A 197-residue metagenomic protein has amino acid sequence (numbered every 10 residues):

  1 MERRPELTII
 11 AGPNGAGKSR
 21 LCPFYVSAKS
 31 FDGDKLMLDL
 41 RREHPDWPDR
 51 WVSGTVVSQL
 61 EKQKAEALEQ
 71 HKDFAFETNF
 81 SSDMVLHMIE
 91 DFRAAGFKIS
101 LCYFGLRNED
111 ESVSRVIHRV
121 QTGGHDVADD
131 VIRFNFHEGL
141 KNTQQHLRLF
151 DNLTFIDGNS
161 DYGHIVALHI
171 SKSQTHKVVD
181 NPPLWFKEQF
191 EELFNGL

Functional and structural regions predicted by a protein language model:
M1-R4, A67-L68: Phosphate-binding P-loop
L7-I9: Short hydrophobic/aromatic beta-strand immediately N-terminal to the Walker A/P-loop
P13-N14: The conserved Walker
K18: Conserved lysine of the Walker
C22-K72: Conserved substrate/cofactor phosphate-moiety recognition/catalytic segment in nucleotide-dependent phosphotransferases
V52-L106, G139: Glycine-rich phosphate-binding loop used to anchor ATP phosphates in small-molecule kinases, encompassing both
F97-Q145: A glycine- and Lys/Arg-enriched "phosphate-lid" helix/loop adjacent to the NTP-binding pocket of small-molecule kinases
L147-L197: NTP-dependent small-molecule kinase module
